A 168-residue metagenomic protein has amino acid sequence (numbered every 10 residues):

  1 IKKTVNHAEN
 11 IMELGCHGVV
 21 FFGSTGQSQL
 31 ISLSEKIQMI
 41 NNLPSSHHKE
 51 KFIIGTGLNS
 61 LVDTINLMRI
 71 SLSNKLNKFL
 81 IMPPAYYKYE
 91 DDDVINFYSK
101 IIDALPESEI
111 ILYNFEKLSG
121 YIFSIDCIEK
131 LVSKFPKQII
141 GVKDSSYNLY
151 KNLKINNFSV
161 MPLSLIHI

Functional and structural regions predicted by a protein language model:
I1-G120: Active-site beta->alpha loop and helix N-cap motifs at the rims of alpha/beta catalytic domains
Q38-P44, S119, F123-K130, S146-L153: N-terminal active-site wall of soluble small-molecule enzyme domains
N59-V62, D144-Y147, S164: Short beta->alpha linker loops
R69, E129-S133: Short, well-structured alpha-helical segments in soluble
K75, F135, I155-N157: Short, structured coil segments at secondary-structure junctions
L80, I111, K137-S146, F158-P162: Catalytic beta/alpha-barrel core
F97, I101, S124-C127, F135-Q138 (+1 more regions): Internal, well-ordered alpha-helical segments in soluble enzyme and binding-protein domains
I166-I168: Conserved small/polar residues in nucleotide/adenosyl-binding loops
